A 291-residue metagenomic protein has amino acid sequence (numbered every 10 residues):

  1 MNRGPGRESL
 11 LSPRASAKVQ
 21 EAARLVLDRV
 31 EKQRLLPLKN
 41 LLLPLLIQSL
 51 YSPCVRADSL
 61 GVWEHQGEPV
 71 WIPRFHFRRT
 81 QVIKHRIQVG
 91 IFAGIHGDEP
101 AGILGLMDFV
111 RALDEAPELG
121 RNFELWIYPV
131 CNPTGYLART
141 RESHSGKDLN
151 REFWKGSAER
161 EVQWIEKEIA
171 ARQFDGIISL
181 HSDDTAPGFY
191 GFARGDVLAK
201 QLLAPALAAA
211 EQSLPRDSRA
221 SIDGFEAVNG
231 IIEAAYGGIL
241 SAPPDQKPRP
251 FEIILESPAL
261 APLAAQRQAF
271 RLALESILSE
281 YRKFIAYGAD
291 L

Functional and structural regions predicted by a protein language model:
N2-F75: Short glycine- and acidic-rich boundary segments immediately preceding or forming the N-terminal edge of structured
Q66, Q81-K84, D98: Short glycine/serine/proline-enriched coil/turn segments at secondary-structure junctions
P73-H85: Short beta-strand-to-loop junctions in surface cap/lid or active-site-entrance loops
T80-Q81, D114-L119, F284-G288: Alpha-helix termini
H85-Q88, P100-F225, P243-Q246, P250 (+1 more regions): Active-site/substrate-binding loop(s) of hydrolase catalytic cores
G97-D98, P262: Glycine-/small-residue-rich active-site loops that bind phosphorylated ligands and cofactors
G230-L291: Active-site-adjacent mobile loop/cap segments within catalytic or ligand-binding domains
